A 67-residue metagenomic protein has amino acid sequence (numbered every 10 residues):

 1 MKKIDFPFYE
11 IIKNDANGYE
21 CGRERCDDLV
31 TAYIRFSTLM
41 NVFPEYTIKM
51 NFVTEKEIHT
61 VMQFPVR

Functional and structural regions predicted by a protein language model:
M1-C21, I48-K49: Short aromatic-glycine-(Arg/Gly/Cys) micro-motifs in beta-strand/loop hairpins
M1-I4, S37-N41: Short linear motifs in intrinsically disordered
I4, E24-C26, V61-V66: Generic detection of short hydrophobic beta-strand segments and adjacent strand-loop junctions
I11-I12, I34, I58, V66: Short hydrophobic transmembrane-like helices used for membrane targeting/insertion
N14-A16, L29, V53-E55: Generic structural motif
N17-I34: A short, exposed loop/beta-hairpin motif centered on an aromatic-Gly-Thr core
M40-R67: Short, mixed-charge low-complexity intrinsically disordered segments
